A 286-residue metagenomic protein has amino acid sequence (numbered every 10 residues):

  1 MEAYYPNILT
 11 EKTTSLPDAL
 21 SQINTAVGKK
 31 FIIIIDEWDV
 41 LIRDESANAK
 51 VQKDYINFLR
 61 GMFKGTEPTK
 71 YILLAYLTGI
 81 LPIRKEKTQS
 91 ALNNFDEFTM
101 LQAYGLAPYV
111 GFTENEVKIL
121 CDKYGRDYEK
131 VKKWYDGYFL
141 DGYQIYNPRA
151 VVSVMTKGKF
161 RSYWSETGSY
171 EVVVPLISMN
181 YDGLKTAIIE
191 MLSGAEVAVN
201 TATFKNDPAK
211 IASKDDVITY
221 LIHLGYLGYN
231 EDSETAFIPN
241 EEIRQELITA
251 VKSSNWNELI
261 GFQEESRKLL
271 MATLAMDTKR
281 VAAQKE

Functional and structural regions predicted by a protein language model:
M1-E286: Phosphate-binding site recognition
